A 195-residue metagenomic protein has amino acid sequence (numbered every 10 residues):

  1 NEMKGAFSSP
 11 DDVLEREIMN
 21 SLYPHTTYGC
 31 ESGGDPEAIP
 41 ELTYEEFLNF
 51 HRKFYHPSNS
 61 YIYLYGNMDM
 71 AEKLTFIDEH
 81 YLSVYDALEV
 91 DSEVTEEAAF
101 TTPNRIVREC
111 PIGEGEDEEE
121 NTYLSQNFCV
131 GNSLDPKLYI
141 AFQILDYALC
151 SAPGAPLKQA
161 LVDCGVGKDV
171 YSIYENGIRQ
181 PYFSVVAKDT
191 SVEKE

Functional and structural regions predicted by a protein language model:
N1-T102, E116-D135, A141, Y147 (+1 more regions): Charge-rich, well-structured scaffold segments of protease-associated domains
P103-E114: Short, low-order "capping/linker" segments at domain edges
